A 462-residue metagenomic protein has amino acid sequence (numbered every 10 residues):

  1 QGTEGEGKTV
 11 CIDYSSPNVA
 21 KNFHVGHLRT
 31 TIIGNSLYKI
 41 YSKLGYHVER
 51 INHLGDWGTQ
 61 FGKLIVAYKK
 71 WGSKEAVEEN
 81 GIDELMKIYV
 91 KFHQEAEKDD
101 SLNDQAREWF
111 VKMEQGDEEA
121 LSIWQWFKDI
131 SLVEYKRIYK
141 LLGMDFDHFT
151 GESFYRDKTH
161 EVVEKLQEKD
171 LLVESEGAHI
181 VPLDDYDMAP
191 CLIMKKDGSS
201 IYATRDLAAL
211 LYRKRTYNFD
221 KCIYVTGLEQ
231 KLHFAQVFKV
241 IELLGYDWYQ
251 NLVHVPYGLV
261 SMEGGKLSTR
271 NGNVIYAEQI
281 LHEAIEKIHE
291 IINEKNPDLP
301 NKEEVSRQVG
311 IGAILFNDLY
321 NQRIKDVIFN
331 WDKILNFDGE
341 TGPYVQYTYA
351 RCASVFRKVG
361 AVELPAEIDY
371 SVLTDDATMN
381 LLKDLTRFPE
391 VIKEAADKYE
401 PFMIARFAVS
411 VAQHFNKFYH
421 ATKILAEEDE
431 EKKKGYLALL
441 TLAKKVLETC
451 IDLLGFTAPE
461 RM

Functional and structural regions predicted by a protein language model:
Q1: Histidine-rich, glycine-flanked metal-binding segment
E4-M462: Non-catalytic interaction-recognition regions
